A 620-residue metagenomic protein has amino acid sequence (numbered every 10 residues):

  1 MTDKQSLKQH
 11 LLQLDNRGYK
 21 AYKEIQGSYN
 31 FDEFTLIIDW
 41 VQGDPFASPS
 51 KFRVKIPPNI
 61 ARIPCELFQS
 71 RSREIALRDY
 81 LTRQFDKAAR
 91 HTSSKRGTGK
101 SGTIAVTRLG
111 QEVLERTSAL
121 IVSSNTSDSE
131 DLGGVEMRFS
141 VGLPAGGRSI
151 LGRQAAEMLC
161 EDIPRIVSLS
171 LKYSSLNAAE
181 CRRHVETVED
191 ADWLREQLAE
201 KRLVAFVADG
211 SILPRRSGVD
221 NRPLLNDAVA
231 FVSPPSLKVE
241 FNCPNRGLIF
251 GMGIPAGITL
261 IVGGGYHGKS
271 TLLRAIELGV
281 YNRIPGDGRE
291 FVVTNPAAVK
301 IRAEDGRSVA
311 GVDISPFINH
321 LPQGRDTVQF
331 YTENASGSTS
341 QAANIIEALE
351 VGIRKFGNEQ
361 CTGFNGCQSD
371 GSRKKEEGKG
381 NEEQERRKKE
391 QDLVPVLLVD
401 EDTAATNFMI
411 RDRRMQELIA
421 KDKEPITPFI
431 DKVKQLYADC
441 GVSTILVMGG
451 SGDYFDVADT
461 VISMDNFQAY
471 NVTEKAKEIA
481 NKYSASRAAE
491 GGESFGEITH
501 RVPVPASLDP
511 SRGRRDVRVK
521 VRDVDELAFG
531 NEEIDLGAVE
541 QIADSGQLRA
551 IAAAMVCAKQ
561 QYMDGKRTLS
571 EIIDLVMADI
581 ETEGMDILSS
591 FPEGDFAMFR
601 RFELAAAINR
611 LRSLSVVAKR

Functional and structural regions predicted by a protein language model:
M1-W193, L198-R202, L213, S615-R620: N-terminal accessory targeting/assembly segments
L151, P322-S338, I410-I426: Flexible beta-alpha connector loops of hexameric P-loop NTPases
Y173-V229, G306, Q323-F330, T339: Long, charge-dense accessory insertions within large macromolecular proteins
R216-F250, V293-T294, A298, R302-V309 (+1 more regions): N-terminal pre-Walker A segment at the start of P-loop NTPase domains
I249-E277: Glycine-rich phosphate-binding P-loop
L278-R289: Post-Walker A helix-loop "phosphate-sensing" segment adjacent to the P-loop in P-loop NTPases
L349-N358, G366, G371, K389-V433 (+3 more regions): Conserved P-loop NTPase nucleotide-binding/switch module
A438-G441, V447-R620: Conserved NTP phosphate-binding and transfer environment spanning the P-loop NTPase/kinase superfamily
